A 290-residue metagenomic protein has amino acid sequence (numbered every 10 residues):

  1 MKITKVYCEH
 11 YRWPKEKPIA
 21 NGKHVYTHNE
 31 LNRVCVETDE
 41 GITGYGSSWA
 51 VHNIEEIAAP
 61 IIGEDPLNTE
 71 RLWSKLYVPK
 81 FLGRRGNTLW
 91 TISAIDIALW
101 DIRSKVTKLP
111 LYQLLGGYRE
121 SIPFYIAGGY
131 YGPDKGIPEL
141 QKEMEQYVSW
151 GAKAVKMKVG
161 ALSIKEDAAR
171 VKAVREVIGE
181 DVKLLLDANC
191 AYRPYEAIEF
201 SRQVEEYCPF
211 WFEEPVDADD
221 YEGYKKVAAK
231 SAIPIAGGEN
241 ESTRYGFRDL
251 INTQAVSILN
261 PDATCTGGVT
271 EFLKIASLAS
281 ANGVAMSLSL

Functional and structural regions predicted by a protein language model:
M1-T43, E56: Structured beta-strand/loop patches that form or line metal/cofactor-binding pockets in enzymes
I3, G41, I57, I95 (+6 more regions): Conserved, mostly hydrophobic/aromatic
E37-T107: Metal- or metallocofactor-binding catalytic centers and their adjacent structured scaffolds across diverse enzyme
L109-L114, E139-Q146: Short, charged beta->alpha transition segments
P110-G132, R170, G179, A229: N-terminal small/glycine-rich loop or linker at the start of catalytic domains across soluble metabolic enzymes
S121-E139, V159, A188-R193, A236: Active-site mouth loops of central-metabolism enzymes
Q146-K158: Catalytic domains of carbohydrate-active enzymes, especially glycoside hydrolases
L162-L290: Catalytic core of soluble alpha/beta enzymes
